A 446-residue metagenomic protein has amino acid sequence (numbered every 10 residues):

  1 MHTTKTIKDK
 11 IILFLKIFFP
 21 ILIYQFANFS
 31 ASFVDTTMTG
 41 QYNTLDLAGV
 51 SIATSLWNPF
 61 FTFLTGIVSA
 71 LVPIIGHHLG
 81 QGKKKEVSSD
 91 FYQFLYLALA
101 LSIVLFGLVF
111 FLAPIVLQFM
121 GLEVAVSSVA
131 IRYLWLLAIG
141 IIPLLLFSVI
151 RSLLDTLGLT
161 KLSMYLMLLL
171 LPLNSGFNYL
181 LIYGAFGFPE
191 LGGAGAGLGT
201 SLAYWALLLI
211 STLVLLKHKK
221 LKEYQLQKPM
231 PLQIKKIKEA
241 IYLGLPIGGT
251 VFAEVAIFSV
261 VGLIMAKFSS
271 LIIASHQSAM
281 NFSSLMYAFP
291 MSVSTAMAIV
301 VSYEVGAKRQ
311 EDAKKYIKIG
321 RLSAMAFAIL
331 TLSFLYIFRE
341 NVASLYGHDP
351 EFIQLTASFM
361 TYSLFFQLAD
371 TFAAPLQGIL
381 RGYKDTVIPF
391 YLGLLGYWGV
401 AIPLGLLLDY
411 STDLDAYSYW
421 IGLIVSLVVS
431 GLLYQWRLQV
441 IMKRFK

Functional and structural regions predicted by a protein language model:
M1-I21, I75-I142, F188-L245, V301-F366 (+1 more regions): Short alpha-helical transmembrane segments in multi-pass integral membrane proteins
K16-D35, L136, A203-L207, S211 (+3 more regions): Transmembrane helical elements of multi-pass membrane transporters/channels
I21, Q25, T36-T37, P73 (+14 more regions): Transmembrane alpha-helix boundary and packing residues in multipass membrane permease domains and related
I23, A27, A31, F60-L64 (+14 more regions): Residue-level hotspots within pore-lining transmembrane alpha-helices of multi-pass secondary transporters
F26, S30-A48, L117-V124, L180-L191 (+4 more regions): Helix-terminus/linker motif at the lipid-water interface of multi-pass membrane proteins
L47-F110, L144-G158, L162, S275-R339 (+2 more regions): Small-residue-rich hydrophobic transmembrane alpha-helices
V68, L137-D155, S163-N174, A196-T212 (+5 more regions): Short runs within selected transmembrane alpha-helices of multi-pass transporters and secretion channels
V109, N178, I182, S211-L215 (+7 more regions): Structural signal for membrane-spanning alpha-helices in multi-pass inner-membrane proteins, emphasizing helix cores
